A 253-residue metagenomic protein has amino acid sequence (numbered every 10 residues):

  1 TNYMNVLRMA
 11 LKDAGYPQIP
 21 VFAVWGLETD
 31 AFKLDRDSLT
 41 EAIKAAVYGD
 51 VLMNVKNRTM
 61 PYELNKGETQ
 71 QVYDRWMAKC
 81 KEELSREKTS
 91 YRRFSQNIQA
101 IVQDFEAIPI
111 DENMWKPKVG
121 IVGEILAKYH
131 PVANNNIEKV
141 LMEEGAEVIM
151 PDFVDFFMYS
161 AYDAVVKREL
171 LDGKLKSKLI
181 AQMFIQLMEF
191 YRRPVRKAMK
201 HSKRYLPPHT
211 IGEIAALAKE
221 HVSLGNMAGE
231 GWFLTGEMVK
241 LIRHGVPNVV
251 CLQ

Functional and structural regions predicted by a protein language model:
T1-Q253: An N-terminal assembly and electron-transfer interface module characteristic of large anaerobic redox and radical
